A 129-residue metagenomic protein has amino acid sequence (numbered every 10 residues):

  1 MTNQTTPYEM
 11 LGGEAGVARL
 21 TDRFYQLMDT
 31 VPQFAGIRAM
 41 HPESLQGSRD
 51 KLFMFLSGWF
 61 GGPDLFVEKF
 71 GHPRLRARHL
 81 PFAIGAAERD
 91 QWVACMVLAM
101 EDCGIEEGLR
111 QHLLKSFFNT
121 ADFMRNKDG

Functional and structural regions predicted by a protein language model:
M1-G129: Core of compact, soluble alpha-helical bundle domains
